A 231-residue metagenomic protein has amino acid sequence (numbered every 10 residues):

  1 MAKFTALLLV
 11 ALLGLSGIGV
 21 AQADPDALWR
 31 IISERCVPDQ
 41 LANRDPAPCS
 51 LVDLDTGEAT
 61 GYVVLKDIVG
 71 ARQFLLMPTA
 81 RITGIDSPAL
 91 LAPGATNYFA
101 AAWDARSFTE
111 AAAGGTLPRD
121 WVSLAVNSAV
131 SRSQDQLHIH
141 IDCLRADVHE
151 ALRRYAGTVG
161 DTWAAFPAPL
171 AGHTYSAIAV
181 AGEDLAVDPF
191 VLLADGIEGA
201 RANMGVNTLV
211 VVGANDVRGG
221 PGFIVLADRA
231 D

Functional and structural regions predicted by a protein language model:
M1-F4: Positively charged n-region of N-terminal signal peptides that target proteins for export
A6-S16: Bacterial N-terminal signal peptides
A21-D231: HIT superfamily nucleotide-processing domains
